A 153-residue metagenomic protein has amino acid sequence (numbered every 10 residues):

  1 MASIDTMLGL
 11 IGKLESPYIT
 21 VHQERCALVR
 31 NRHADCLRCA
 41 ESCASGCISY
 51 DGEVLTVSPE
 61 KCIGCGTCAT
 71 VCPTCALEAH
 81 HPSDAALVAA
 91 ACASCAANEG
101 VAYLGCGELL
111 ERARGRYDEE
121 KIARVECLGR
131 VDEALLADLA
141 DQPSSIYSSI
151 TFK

Functional and structural regions predicted by a protein language model:
M1-G46, E99-A113: Ferredoxin-type iron-sulfur electron-transfer modules and their immediate structural context
T6, P59-E60, T67-K153: Iron-sulfur-associated redox domains of electron-transfer enzymes in respiratory and anaerobic energy metabolism
S16, G52, E126: Short, flexible active-site loop motifs that bind/organize anionic cofactors or intermediates
V21, V54-G64: Flexible gly/pro/ser-rich segments immediately N-terminal to CXXCH heme-c attachment motifs in exported/periplasmic
Q23-R25, A44, E53-V54, E120-I122: A short, structure-level motif marking secondary-structure boundaries and short turns
L28, G64-G66: Glycine-centered flexibility sites
R32-T56, T67-D84: Iron-sulfur cluster-binding cysteine motifs and their immediate structural context in ferredoxin-like electron-transfer
